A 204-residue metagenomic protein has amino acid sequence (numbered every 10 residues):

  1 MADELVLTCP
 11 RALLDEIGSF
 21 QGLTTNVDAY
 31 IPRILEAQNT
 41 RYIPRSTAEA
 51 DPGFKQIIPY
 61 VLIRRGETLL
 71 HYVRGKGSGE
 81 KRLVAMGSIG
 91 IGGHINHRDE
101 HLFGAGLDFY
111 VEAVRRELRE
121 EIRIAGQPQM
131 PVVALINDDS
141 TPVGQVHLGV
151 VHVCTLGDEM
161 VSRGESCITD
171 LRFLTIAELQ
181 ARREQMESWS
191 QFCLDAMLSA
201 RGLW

Functional and structural regions predicted by a protein language model:
M1-I168, L174-W204: N-terminal leader/linker segments that precede catalytic domains of diphosphate-processing enzymes
